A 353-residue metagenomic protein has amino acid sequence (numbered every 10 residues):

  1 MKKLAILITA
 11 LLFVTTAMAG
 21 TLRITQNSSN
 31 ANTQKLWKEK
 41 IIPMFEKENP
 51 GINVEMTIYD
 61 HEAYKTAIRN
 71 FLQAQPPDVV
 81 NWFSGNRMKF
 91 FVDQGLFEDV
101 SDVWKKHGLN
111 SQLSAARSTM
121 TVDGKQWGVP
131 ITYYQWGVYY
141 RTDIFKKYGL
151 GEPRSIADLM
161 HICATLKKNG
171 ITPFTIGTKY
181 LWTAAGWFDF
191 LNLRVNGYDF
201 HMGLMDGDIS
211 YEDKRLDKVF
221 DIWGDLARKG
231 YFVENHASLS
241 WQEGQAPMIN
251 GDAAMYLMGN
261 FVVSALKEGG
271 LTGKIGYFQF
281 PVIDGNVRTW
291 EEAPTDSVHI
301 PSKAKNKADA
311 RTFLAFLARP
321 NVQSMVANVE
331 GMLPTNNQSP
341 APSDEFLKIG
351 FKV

Functional and structural regions predicted by a protein language model:
M18-Q94, D102-K106, S111, E152 (+4 more regions): Conserved N-terminal structural module of periplasmic/extracytoplasmic solute-binding proteins
I58-A67, G85-N86, I156-H161, N235-I249: Short helix-initiation/N-cap motifs at beta->coil->alpha
K65-P76, I144-F145, H161-N169, Q242-Y256: Short helices/loops that flank or line small-molecule/ion binding pockets
F83-W136, M160, L166, W187-D189 (+4 more regions): Hinge/lid segment of periplasmic solute-binding proteins
K89-F90, G259-T272, I283-V353: C-terminal lobe and pocket-closing loops of periplasmic/extracytoplasmic Venus-flytrap solute-binding proteins
E98-Q112, T178, V195-K218, E268-G270 (+1 more regions): Short, solvent-exposed loop/beta-turn-alpha elements that line the ligand-binding surface or hinge of extracytoplasmic
D123, W127-I131, W136, M160-I209 (+2 more regions): Extracytoplasmic/periplasmic solute-binding protein
C163-T165, M205-H236: Glycine-centered hinge/linker elements that transmit conformational signals in sensory and ligand-binding systems
